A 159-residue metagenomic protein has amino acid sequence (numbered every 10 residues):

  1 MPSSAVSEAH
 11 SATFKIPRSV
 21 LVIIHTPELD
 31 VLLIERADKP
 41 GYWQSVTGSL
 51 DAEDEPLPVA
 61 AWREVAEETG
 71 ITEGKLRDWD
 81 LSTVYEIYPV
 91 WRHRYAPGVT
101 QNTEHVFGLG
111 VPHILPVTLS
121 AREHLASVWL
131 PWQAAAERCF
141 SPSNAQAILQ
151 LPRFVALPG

Functional and structural regions predicted by a protein language model:
M1-T26, A96-P97: Acidic, metal-coordinating catalytic segment for phosphate/diphosphate chemistry, firing primarily on the Nudix
P17, S45, T100-E104: Short connector loops at helix/strand junctions that flank enzyme active sites, especially segments positioning acidic
R18-V20, L29, E104-H105, L125: Change "...and in nucleic-acid phosphodiester-cleaving endonucleases..." to "...and in nucleic-acid processing enzymes
H25-D30, K39-P40, A52, S82-P89 (+1 more regions): Short, charged/polar surface micro-motifs in flexible loops or helix N-caps
T26-G74: Conserved Nudix-box catalytic region and its N-terminal flanking loop in Nudix hydrolases and closely related
T72-T83: A short coil-to-beta-strand element that immediately follows conserved catalytic motifs
T83-P116, V128: Active-site-adjacent beta-strand/loop module that shapes the phosphate/pyrophosphate-binding cleft
H105-G110, V117-L149: NUDIX/MutT-family hydrolases
